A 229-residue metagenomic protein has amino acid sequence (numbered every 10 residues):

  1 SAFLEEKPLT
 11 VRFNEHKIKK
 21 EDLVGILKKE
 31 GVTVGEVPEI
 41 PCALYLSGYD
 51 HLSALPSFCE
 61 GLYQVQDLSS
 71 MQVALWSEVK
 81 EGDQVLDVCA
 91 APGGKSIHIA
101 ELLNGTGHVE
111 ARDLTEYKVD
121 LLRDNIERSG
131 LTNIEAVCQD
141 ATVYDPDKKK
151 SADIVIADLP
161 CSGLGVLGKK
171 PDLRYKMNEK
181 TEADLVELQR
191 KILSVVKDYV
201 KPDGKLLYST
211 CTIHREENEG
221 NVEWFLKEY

Functional and structural regions predicted by a protein language model:
S1-Y229: S-adenosylmethionine
